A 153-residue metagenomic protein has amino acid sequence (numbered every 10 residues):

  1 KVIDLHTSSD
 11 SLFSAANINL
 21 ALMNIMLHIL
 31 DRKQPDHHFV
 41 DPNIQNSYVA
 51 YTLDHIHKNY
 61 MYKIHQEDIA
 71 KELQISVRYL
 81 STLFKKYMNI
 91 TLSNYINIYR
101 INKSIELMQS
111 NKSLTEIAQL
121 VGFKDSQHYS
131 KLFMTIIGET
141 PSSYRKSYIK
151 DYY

Functional and structural regions predicted by a protein language model:
K1: Aromatic/histidine-rich interaction motifs
T7-I18, L27-K58, Y62, E67-L73 (+2 more regions): Short, Lys/Arg-enriched, Trp-marked, Pro/Gly-tolerant hinge/linker segments that flank
D54, K58, K63, E67 (+2 more regions): Terminal helix-turn-helix DNA-binding modules in bacterial transcription factors
I90-L92, G138-P141: Short, solvent-exposed alpha-helical "recognition" segments
